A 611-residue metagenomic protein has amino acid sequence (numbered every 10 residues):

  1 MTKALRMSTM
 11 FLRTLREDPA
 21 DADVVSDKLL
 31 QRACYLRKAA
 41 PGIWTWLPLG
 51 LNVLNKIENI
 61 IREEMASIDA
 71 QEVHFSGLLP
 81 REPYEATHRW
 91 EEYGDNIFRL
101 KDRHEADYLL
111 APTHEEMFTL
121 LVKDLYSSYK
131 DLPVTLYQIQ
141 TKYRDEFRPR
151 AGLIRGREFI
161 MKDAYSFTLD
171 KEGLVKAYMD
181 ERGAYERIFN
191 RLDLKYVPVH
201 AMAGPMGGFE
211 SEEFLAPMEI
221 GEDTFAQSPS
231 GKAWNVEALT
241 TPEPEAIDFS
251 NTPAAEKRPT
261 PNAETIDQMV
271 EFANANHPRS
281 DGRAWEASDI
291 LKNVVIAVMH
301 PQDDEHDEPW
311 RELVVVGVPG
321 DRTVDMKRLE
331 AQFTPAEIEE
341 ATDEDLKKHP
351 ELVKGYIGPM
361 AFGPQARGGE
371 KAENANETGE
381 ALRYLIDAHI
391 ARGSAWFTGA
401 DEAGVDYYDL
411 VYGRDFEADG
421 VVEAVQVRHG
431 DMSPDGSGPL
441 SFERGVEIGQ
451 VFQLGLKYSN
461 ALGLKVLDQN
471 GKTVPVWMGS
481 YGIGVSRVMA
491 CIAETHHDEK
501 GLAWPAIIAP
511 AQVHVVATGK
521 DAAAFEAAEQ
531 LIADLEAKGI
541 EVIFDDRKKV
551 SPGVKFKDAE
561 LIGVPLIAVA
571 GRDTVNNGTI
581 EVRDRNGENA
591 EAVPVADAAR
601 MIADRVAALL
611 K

Functional and structural regions predicted by a protein language model:
M1-K611: NTP/phosphate- and nucleic-acid-binding module
